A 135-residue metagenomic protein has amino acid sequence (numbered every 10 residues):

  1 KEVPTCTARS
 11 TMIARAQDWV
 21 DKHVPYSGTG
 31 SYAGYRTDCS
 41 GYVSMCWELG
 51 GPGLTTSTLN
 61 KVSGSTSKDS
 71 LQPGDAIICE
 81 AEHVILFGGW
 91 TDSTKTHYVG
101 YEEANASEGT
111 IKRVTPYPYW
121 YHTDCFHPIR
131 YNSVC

Functional and structural regions predicted by a protein language model:
K1-E48: N-terminal capping segments
I13, H97-Y98, C125: A residue-level signal for beta-strand positions that form part of recognition/binding surfaces within mature
L49-T110: ...with weaker cross-activation on analogous glycine-rich loops/strands in unrelated enzymes
Y117-C135: Low-complexity, Gly/Ser/Thr/Pro-rich intrinsically disordered linker/tail segments
